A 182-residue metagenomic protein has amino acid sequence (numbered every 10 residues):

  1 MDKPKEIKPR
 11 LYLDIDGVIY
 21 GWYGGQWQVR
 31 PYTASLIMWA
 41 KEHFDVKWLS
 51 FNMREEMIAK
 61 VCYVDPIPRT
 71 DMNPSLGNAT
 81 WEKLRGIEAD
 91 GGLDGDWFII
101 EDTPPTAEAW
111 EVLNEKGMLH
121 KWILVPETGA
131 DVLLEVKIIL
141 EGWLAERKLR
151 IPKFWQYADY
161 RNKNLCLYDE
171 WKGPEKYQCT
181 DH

Functional and structural regions predicted by a protein language model:
D2-W81, R147-H182: Alpha-helical substrate-recognition element adjacent to the catalytic core
P9-L11, D45-K47, G95-I99, M118-I123: Hydrophobic beta-strand segments of well-ordered beta-sheets in folded domains
L13, N78, G86, E115 (+2 more regions): Generic detector of low-complexity/intrinsically disordered segments and short hydrophobic N-terminal stretches
Y20-G24, L76, R85, G91-D94 (+4 more regions): Feature targets compositionally biased, intrinsically disordered low-complexity regions with long contiguous runs
T33-I37, T80-I87, E135-L140: Generic hydrophobic alpha-helical segments
E82-P104: Conserved Lys-Pro-Asp/Glu-containing loop-to-beta segment of HAD-superfamily phosphomonoesterases, centered on
F98-E146: Acidic, Mg2+-coordinating phosphoryl-transfer loop and its flanking beta/alpha structural elements, shared across
